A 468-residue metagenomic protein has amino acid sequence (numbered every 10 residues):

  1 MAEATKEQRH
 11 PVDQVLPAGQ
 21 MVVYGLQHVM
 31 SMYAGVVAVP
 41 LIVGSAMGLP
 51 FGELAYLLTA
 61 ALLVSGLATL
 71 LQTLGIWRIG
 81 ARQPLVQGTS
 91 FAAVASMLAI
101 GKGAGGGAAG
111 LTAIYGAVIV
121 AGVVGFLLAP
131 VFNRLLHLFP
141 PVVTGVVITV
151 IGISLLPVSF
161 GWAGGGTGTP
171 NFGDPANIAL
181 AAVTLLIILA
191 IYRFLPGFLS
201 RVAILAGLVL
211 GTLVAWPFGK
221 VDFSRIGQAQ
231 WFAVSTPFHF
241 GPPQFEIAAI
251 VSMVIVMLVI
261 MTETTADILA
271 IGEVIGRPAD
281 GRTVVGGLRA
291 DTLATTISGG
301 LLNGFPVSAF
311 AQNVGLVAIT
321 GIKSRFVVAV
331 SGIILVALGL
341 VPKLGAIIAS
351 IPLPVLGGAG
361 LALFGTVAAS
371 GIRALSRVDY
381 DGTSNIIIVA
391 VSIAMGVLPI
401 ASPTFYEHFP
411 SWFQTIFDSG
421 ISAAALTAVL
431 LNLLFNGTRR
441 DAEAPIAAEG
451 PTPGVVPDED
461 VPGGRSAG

Functional and structural regions predicted by a protein language model:
M1-Y24, F223-F238, E273-R277, L434-G468: Intrinsically disordered, low-complexity non-transmembrane regions of multi-pass membrane transporters
A2-L85, A92-A104: N-terminal signal-anchor module of multipass membrane proteins
E3-K6, V36-P40, G44, T184-F194 (+6 more regions): Juxtamembrane interface elements at the cytosolic ends of transmembrane helices in multi-pass membrane proteins
A18, G44-R82, S252-R325: Membrane-embedded helical hairpins/re-entrant loop segments and their flanking transmembrane helices within multi-pass
G19-V36, G173-L185, A203, W216-F218 (+2 more regions): Hydrophobic, membrane-embedded alpha-helices of multi-pass small-molecule transporters
P40-G44, V94-G106, N133, P157-G164 (+5 more regions): Generic transmembrane alpha-helix signature in multi-pass membrane proteins, especially transporters/channels
Y56, R78-A92, H137-V146, L199-L205 (+4 more regions): Short, non-helical or kinked segments that cap or interrupt transmembrane helices
K102-V221, S331-P445: Membrane-embedded alpha-helical modules
